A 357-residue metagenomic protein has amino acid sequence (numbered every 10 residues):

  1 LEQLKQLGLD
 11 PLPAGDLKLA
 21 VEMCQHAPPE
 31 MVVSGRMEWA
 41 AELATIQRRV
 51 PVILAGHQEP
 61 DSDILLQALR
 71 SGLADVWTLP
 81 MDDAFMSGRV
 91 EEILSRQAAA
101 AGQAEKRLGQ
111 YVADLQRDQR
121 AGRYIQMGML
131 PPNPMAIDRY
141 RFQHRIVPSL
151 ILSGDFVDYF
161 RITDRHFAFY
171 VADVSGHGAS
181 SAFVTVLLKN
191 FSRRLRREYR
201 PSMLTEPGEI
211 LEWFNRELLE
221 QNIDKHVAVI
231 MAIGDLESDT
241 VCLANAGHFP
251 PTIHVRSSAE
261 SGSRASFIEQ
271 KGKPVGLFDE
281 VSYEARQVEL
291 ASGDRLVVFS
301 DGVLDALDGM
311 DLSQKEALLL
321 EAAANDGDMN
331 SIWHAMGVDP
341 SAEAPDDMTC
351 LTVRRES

Functional and structural regions predicted by a protein language model:
L1-A14: Two-component/phosphorelay signaling modules centered on CheY-like receiver
P13-M31, G35: Acidic, metal-coordinating helix/loop segments flanking the phosphotransfer/catalytic sites of two-component signaling
E30-V33, E42-A101: CheY-like receiver
S34, G56-H57, I146, R354: Short beta-strand/turn micro-motifs composed of small residues that flank or help shape donor/cofactor-binding pockets
A104-A291, R295, E343-S357: … and, occasionally, acidic/histidine-rich disordered N-termini of signaling adaptors
S180-S202, L290-E343: Active-site-proximal, acidic helix/loop segment immediately C-terminal to a metal-coordinating Asp/Glu
